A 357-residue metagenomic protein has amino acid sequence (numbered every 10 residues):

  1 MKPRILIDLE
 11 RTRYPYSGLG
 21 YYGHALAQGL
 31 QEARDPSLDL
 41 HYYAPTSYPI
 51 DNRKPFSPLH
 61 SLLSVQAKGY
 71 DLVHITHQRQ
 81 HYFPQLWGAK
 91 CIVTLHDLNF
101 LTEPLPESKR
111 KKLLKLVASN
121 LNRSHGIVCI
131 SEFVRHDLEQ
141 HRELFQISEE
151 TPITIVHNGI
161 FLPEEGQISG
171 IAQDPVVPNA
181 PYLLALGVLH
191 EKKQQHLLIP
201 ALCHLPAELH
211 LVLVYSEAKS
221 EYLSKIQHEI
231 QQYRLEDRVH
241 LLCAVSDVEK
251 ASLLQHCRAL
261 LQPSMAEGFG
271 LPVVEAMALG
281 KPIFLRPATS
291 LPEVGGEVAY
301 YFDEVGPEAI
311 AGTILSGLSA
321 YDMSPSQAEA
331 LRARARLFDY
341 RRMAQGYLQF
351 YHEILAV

Functional and structural regions predicted by a protein language model:
M1-V357: Carbohydrate transferase catalytic cores enriched for Leloir-type hexosyltransferases
